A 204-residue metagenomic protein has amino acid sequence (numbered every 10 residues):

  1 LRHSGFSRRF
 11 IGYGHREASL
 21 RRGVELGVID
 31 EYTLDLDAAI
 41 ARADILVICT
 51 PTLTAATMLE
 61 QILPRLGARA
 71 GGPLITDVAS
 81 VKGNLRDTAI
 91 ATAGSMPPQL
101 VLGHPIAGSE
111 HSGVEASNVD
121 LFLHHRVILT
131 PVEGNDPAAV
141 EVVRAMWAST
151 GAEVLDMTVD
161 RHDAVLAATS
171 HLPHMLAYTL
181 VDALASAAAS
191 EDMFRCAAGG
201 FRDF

Functional and structural regions predicted by a protein language model:
S4-V28: NAD(P)-binding Rossmann-fold cofactor-contacting core
R9-F10, Q99, R126, E153: Residues at the starts of beta-strands that form the adenosine-phosphate
A18-S19, T54, K82-L85: Conserved short alpha-helix immediately C-terminal to the canonical SAM/SAH-binding motif I of Rossmann-like
G27-L36: Conserved SAM-binding strand-loop segment of SAM-dependent methyltransferases
L36-L74: Rossmann-like NAD(P)-binding element
T50-P51, A79, P131: Glycine-rich, N-terminal phosphate-binding loop of Rossmann-like dinucleotide-binding domains
Q61-E115: Rossmann-like NAD(P)(H) cofactor-binding subdomain of soluble oxidoreductases
L121-F204: Internal alpha-helical scaffold of NAD(P)-dependent oxidoreductase catalytic cores
